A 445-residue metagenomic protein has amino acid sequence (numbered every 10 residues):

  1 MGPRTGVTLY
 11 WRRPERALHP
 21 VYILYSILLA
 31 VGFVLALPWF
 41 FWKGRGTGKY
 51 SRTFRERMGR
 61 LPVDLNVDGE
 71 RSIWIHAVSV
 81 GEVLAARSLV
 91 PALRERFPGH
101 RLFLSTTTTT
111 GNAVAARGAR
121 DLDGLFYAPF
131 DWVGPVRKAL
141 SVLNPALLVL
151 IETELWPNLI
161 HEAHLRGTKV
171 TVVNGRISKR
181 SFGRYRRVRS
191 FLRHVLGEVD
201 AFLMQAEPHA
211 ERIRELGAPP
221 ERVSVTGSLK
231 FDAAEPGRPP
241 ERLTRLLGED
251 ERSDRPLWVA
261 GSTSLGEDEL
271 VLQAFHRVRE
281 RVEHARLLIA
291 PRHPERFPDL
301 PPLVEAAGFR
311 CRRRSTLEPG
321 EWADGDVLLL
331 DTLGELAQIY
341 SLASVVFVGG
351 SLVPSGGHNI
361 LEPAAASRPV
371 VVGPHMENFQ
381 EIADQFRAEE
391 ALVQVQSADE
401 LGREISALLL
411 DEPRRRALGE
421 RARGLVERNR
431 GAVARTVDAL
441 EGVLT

Functional and structural regions predicted by a protein language model:
L9-T445: Nucleotide-activated sugar donor-binding and catalytic core shared by glycosyltransferases and related lipid-linked
